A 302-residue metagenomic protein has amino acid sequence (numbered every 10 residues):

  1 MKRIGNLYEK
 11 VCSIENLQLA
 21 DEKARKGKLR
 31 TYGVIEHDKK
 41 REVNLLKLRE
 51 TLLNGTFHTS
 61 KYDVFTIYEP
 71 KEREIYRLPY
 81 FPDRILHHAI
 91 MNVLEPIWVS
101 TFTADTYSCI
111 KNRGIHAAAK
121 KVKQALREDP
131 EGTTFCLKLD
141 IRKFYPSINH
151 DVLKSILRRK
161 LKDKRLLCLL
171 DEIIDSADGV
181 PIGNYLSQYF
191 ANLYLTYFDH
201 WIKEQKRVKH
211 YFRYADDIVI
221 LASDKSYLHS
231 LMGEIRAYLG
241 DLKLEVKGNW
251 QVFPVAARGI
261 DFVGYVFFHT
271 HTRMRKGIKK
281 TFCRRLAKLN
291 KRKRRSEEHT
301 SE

Functional and structural regions predicted by a protein language model:
M1-L153, L161-K162, D178: Conserved two-metal-ion catalytic palm core of "right-hand" nucleic acid polymerases, unifying RNA-dependent RNA
K2, P79, H88, S226-S230 (+2 more regions): Right-hand nucleic-acid polymerase module
V34, P181, Y185, V266: Gly/Ser/Thr-rich beta-alpha loop segments that engage phosphate groups in nucleotides
T51-L52, D105, K120-A215, V219-E234 (+1 more regions): Conserved polymerase palm-domain catalytic core
S60-Y62, F212-D216, N249: Short Gly/Ser/Thr- and Asp/Glu-enriched loop/turn motifs at secondary-structure junctions
V93-I97, Y197, W201, Y238: Active-site catalytic microenvironments for nucleophilic, acid-base chemistry
S100, E204-H210, K243-V246: Surface-exposed helix-capping loop/turn segments at secondary-structure junctions
R236-L244: A common structural junction motif
